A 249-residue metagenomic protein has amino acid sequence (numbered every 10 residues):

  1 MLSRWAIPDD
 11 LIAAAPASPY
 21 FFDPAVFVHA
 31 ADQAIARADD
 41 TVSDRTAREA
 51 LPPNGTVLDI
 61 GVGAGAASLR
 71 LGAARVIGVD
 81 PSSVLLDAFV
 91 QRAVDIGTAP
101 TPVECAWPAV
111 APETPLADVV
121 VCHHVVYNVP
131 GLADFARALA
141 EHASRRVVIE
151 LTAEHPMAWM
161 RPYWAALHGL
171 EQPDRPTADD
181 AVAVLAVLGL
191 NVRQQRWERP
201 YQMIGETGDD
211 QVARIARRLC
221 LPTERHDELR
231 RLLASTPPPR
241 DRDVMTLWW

Functional and structural regions predicted by a protein language model:
M1-L51: Conserved class I S-adenosyl-L-methionine
G55-G63: Conserved class I S-adenosyl-L-methionine
A64-A109: Class I SAM-dependent methyltransferase SAM/SAH-binding core
V119-G131: A short SAM/SAH-binding and catalytic strip from SAM-dependent methyltransferases
A133-V148: A short glycine-rich, Lys/Arg-flanked "PGG" loop and its adjoining helix->strand segment in the class I
R146-P173: Conserved class I S-adenosyl-L-methionine
P173-G189: Short alpha-helix
N191-W249: Conserved Class I S-adenosyl-L-methionine
